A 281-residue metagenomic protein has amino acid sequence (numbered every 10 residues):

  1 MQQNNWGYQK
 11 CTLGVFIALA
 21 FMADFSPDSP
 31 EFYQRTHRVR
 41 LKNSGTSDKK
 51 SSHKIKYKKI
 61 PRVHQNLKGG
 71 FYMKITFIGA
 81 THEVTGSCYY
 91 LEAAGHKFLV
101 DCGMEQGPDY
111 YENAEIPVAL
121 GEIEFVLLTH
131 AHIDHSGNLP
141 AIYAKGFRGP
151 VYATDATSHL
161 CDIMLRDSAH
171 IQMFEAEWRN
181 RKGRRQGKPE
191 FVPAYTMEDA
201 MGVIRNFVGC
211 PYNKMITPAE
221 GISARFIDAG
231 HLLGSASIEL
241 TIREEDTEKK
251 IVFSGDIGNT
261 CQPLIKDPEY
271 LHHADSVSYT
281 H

Functional and structural regions predicted by a protein language model:
K54-Y72: Short, Lys/Arg-enriched N-terminal segments with co-localized hydrophobic residues within the first ~10-30 amino acids
M73-P117, E124, C161, S237-S254: Conserved beta-strand hairpin/beta-sheet module of binuclear metal-dependent hydrolase folds, prominently
K74, I78, A93, C210-E269: Catalytic core of the metallo-beta-lactamase
D109-L160, R166, H273-S276: Active-site metal-binding motif and surrounding structural segment of the metallo-beta-lactamase
S168-L232: Metallo-beta-lactamase
T280-H281: Conserved small/polar residues in nucleotide/adenosyl-binding loops
